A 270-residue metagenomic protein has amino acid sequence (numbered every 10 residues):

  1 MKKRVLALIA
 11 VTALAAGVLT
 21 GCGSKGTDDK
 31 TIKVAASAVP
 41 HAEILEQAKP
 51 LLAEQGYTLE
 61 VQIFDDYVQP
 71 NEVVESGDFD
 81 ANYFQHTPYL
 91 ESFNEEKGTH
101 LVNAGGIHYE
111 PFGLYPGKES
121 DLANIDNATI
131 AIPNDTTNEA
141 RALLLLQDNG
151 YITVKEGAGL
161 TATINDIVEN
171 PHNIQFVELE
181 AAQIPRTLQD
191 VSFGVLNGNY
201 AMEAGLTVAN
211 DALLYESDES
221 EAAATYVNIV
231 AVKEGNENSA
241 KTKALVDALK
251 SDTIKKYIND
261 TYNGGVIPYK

Functional and structural regions predicted by a protein language model:
M1-T31: Short, low-complexity disordered leader/linker segments with a strong preference for bacterial N-terminal type II
D28-V39, Y57-I63, A128-I130: Short, well-ordered beta-strand elements
A38-E60, Q69: Short, polar/charged alpha-helical segment
V61-E72, G159-R186: Short helix-initiation/N-cap motifs at beta->coil->alpha
S92-A104, G117-E119, D190, V195 (+1 more regions): Ligand-binding "clamshell"
A104-I152, K255: A conserved helix-loop-strand patch within extracytoplasmic ligand-binding domains of the periplasmic binding
P111-L122, Y226-S239: A bilobed periplasmic-binding-protein/Venus flytrap-type ligand-binding module shared by bacterial periplasmic
A140-Q147, L249-Y269: Periplasmic-binding protein-like
